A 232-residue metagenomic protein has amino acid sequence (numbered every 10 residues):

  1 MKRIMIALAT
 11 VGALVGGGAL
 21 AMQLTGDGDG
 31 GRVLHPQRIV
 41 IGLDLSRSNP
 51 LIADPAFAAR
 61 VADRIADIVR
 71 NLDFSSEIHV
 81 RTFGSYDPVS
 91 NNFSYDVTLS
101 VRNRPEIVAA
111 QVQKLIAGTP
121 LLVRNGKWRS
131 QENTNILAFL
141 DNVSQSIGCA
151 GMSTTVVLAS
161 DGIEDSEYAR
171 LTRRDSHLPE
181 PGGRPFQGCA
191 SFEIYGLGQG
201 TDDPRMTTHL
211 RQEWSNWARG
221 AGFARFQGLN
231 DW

Functional and structural regions predicted by a protein language model:
K2-D54: Acidic, polar low-complexity linker/tail segments
H35-R102, T155-V157: Von Willebrand factor
P36-I52, T119-N125, F192-G200: Acidic/histidine-rich, surface-exposed loop or edge segments in extracytoplasmic proteins
D44-S46, V143, S153-E167: DG-centered beta-turn motif at the end of beta-strands
N49-A53, P88-N91, E164-A169, D202-R205: Extracytoplasmic/secreted cell-surface and envelope-processing proteins
A59-D67, D141, R170-E180: N-terminal post-signal-peptidase region of extra-cytosolic proteins
V101-S153: Von Willebrand factor
D175-W232: Von Willebrand factor type A / integrin I
